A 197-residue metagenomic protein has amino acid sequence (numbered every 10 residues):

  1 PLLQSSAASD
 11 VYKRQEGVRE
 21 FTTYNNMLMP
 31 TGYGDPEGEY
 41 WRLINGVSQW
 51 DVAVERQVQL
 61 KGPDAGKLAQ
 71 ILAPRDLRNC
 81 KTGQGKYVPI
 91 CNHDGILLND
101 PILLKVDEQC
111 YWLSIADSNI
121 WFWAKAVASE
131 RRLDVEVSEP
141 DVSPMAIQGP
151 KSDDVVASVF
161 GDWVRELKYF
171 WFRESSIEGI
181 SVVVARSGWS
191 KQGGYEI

Functional and structural regions predicted by a protein language model:
P1-A8, Y12: Single conserved hydrophobic/aromatic residue that forms the stacking wall/gate of nucleotide- or nucleobase-binding
M29-W50, V58-Q59: Active-site-flanking structural segment that lines cofactor/substrate pockets
P30, N45-W50, L77, G85-C91 (+1 more regions): Cofactor-binding beta-sheet edge motifs in enzyme active sites
P36-N45, I90-D100, S129-R132, S176-V184: Short amphipathic beta-strand starts and helix->beta connectors
S48-I71, P140-V155: Short glycine-/aliphatic-rich beta-strand segments at the starts of folded cytosolic domains
Q49, N79-K81, I90-I96, P101-D107 (+2 more regions): Short, charge-rich binding segments
P63-L97, S152-V182: Internal amphipathic helical hairpin motif
I102-E196: Acidic, low-complexity central loop/insert segments
